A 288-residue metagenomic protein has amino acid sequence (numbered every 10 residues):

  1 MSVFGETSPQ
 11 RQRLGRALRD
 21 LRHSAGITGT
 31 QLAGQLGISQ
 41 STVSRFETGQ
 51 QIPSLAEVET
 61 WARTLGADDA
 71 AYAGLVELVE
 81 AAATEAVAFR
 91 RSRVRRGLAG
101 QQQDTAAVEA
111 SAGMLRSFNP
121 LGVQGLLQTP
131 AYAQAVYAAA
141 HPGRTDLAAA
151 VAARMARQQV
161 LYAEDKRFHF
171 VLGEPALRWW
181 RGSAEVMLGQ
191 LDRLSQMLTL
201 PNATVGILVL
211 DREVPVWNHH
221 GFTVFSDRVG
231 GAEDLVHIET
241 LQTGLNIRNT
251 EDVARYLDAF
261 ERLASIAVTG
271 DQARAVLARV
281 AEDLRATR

Functional and structural regions predicted by a protein language model:
S2-R16, S24, G29-G34, S41 (+4 more regions): Interdomain hinge/linker segments and adjacent boundary elements that couple functional modules
S183-R288: C-terminal regulatory/effector modules of DNA-binding transcriptional regulators
